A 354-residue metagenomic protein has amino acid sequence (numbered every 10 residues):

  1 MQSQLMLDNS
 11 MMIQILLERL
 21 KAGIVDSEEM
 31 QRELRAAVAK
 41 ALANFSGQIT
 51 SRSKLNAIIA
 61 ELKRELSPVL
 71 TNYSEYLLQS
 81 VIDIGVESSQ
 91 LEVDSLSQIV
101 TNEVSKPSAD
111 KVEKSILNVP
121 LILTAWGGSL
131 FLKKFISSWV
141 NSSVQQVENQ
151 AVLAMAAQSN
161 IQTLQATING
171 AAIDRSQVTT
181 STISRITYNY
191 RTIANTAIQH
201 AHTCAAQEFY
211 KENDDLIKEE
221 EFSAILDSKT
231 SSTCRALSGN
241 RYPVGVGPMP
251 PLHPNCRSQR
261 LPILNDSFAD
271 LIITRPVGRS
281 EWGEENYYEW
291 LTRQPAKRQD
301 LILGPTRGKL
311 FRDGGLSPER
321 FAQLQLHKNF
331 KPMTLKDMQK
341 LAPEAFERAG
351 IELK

Functional and structural regions predicted by a protein language model:
M1-Q177, A269-K354: N-terminal leader/targeting and assembly helices and adjacent pre-domain segments
Q165-I168, R175-T274: Acidic, glycine-rich two-metal-ion catalytic cores of nucleic acid-processing enzymes
